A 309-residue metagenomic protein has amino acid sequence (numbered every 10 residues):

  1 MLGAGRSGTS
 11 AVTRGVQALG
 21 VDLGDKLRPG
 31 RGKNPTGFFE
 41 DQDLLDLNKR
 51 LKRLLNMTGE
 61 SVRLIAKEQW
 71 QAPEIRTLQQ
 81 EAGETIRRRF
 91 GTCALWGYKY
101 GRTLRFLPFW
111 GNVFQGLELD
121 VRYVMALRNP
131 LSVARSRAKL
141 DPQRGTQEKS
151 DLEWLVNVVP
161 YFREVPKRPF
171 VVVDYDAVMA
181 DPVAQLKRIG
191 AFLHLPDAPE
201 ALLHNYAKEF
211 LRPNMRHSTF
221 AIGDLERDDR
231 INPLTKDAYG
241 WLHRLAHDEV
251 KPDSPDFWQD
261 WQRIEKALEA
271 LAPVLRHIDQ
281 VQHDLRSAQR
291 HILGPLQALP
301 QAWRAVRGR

Functional and structural regions predicted by a protein language model:
M1-L78, G294, Q301-R304, R309: PAPS-dependent sulfotransferase catalytic core
A18, L23, S132, A180 (+1 more regions): Active-site micro-motifs of SAM-dependent methyltransferase domains
G30-G32, N129, H204-N205: Positions that flank functional sites
P35-F38, D181-Q185, F210-P213: Short, solvent-exposed polar/charged micro-motifs at secondary-structure junctions
D46-K52, Q143-L152, T219-D228: A polyampholytic, Gly/Pro-enriched intrinsically disordered region
L47-R50, L54, E81, T85-R89 (+8 more regions): Residues that form generic nucleotide/phosphate-binding pockets
L78, G83-E200: PAPS-dependent sulfotransferase catalytic domain
F162, A191, L195-R309: PAPS-dependent sulfotransferases, especially Golgi type II membrane carbohydrate sulfotransferases
